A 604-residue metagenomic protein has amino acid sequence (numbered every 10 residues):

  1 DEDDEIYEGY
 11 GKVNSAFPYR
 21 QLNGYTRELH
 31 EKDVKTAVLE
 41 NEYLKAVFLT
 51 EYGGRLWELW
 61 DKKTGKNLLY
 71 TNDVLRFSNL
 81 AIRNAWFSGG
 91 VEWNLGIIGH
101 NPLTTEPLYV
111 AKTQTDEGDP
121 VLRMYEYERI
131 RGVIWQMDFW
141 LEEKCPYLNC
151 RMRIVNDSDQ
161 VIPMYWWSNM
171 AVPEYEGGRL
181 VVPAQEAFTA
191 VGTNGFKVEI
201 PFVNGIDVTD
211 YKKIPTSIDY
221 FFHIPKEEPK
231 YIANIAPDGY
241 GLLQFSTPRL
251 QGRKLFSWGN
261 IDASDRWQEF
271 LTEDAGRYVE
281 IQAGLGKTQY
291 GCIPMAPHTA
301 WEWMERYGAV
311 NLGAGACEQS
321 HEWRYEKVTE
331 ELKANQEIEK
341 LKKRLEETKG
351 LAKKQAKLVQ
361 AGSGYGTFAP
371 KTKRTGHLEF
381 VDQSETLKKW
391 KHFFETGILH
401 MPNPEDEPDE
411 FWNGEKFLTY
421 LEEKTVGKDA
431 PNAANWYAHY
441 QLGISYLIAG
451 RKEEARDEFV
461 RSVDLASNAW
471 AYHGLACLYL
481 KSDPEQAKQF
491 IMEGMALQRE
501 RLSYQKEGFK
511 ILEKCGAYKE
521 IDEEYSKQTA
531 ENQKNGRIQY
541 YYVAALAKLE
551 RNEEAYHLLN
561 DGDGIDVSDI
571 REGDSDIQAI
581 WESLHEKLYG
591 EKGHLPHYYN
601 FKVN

Functional and structural regions predicted by a protein language model:
D3, A37-V38, E58, L68 (+5 more regions): A contiguous, surface-exposed recognition patch within enzymatic or periplasmic domains that forms
D3-E31, K35-E40, S88-P146, E176 (+1 more regions): Extended, loop-rich substrate-binding clefts of extracytoplasmic carbohydrate-active enzymes
T26, E40, A46-T64, M124-Y175 (+2 more regions): Acidic, contiguous internal or C-terminal segments within carbohydrate-active enzymes that form a structured patch used
Y437-Q441, W470-L475, S503-K510, G536-Y541 (+1 more regions): Alpha-solenoid helical repeat scaffolds
A449, K481-S482, C515, L549: Structural motif corresponding to the intra-repeat A-B loop/turn of tetratricopeptide repeats
